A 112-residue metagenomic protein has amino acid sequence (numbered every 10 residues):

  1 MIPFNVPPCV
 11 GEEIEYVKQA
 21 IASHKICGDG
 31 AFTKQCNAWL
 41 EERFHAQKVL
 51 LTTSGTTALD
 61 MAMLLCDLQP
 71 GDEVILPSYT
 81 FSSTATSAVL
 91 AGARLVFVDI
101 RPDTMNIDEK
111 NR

Functional and structural regions predicted by a protein language model:
M1-I26: N-terminal "arm"/small-domain region of PLP-dependent enzymes with the aminotransferase-like
D29-E73, S87-A91, V96-D99: Phosphate-binding glycine-rich loop
T80-A85: Conserved coil-to-alpha-helix start sites within the AMP-binding
A93-R112: PLP-dependent aminotransferase-class I/II
